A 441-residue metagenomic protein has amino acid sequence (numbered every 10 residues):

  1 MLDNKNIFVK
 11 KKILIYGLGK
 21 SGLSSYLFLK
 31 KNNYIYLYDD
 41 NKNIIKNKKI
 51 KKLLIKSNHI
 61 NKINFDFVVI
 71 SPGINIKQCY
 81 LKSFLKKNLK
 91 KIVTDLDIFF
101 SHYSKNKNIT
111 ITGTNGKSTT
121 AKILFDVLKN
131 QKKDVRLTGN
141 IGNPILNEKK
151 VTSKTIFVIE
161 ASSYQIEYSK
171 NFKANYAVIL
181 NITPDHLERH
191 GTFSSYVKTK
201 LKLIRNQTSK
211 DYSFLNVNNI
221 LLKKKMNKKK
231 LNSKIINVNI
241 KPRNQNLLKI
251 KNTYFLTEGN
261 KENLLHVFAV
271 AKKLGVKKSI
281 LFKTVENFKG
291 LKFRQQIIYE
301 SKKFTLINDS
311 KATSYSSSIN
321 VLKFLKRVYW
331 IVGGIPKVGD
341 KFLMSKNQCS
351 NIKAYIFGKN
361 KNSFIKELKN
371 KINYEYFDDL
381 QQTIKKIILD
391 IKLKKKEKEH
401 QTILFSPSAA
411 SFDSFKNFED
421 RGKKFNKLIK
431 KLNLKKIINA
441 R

Functional and structural regions predicted by a protein language model:
M1-T94, I98, V276, F357 (+5 more regions): N-terminal leader/targeting and accessory segments in enzymes
D3-K12, G22-N32, D134, T253-N351 (+1 more regions): Nucleotide phosphate-binding/pyrophosphate-handling subdomain across enzymes that bind or process nucleotide phosphates
K11-K12, L27-K30, I63-F65, P72-S213 (+6 more regions): Phosphate-binding loop of NTP-binding sites
I35-D40, R136-L137, V158, N237: Short beta-strand "acidic-cap" motif of Rossmann-like dinucleotide-binding folds
I35-D40, S213-V217, I331-G333, S350-K359: Short internal beta-strands
K49-N64, E148-K150, K249-T253, F342-N347 (+1 more regions): Short amphipathic alpha-helix with an adjacent loop that forms part of the alpha/beta core around
D95-I98, K230-Q245, F282-E286, Q296 (+1 more regions): Beta-strand->loop->alpha-helix junctions that form or flank phosphate-binding loops in nucleotide-handling enzymes
G339-E399, A440-R441: C-terminal helical cap/extension that packs against the catalytic core of soluble nucleotide-cofactor enzymes
